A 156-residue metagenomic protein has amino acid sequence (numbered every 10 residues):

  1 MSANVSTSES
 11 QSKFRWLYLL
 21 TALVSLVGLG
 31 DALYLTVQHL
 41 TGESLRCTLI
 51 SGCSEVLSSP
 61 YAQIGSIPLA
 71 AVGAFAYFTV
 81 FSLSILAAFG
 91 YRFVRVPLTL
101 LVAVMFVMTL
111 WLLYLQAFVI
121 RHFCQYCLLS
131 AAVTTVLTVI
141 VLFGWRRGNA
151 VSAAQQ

Functional and structural regions predicted by a protein language model:
S2-Q156: Membrane-interfacial helix-loop segments of redox and metal-homeostasis proteins, especially TM-loop-TM junctions
